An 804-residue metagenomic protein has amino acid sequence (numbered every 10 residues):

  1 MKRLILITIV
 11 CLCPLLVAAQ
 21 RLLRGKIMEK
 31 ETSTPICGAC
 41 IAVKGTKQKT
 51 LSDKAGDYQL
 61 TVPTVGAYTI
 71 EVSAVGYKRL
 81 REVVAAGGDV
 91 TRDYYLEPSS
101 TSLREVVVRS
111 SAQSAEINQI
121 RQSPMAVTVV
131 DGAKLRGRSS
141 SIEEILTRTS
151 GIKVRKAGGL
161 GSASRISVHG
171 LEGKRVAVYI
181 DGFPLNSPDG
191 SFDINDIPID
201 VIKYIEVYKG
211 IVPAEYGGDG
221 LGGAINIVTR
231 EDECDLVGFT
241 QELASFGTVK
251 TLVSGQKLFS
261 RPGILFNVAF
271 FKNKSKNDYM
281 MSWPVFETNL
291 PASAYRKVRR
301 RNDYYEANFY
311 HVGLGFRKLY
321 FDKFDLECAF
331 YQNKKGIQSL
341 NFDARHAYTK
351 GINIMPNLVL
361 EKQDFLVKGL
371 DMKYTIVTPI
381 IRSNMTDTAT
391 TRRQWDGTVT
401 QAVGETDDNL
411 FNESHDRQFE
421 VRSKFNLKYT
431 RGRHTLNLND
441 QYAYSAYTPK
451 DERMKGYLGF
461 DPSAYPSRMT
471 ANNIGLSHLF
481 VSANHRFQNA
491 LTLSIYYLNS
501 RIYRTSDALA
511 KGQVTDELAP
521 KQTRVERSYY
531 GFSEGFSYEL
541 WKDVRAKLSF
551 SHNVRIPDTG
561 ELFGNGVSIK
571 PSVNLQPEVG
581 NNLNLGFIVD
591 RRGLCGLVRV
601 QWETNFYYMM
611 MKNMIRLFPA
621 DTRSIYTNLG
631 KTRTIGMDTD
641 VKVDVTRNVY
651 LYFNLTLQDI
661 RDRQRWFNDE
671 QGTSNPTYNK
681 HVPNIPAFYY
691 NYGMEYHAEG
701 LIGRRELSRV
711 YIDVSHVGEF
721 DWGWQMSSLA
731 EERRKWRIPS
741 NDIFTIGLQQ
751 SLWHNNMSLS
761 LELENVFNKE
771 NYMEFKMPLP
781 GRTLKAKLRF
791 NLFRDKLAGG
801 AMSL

Functional and structural regions predicted by a protein language model:
M28-T32, C40-K44, S73-Y77, G87-R136 (+1 more regions): Short, acidic, small-residue-rich periplasmic hinge/interaction motif at the N-terminus of Gram-negative outer-membrane
Y58-T61, F183-G210: Short acidic/polar hinge/loop motifs at secondary-structure boundaries that mediate gating or recognition
Y94, I199-G238: A beta-strand signature from Gram-negative outer-membrane beta-barrel systems, especially the internal plug domain
V127, R138, E143-P184, K203: Extracytoplasmic beta-strand/coil segments of soluble accessory domains associated with Gram-negative outer-membrane
E242, S260-A347: Periplasmic-side early beta-strands and strand-to-turn transitions of outer-membrane beta-barrels
P262, K547-S551, E578-I635, T656 (+1 more regions): Membrane-embedded beta-barrel scaffold of Gram-negative outer-membrane proteins
G313-Q332, G351-T515, K521-T523, R527-W541 (+4 more regions): Face-selective signature of the C-terminal outer-membrane beta-barrel domain
Q601, N605-M610, T627-D721, A798 (+1 more regions): Gram-negative outer-membrane beta-barrel transporters
